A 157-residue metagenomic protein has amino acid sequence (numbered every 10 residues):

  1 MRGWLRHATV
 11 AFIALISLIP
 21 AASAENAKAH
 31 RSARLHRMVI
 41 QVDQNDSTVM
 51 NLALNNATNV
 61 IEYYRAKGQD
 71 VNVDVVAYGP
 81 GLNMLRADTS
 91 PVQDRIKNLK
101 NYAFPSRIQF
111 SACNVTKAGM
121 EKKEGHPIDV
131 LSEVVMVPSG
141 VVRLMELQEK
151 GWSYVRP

Functional and structural regions predicted by a protein language model:
M1-T9: Bacterial N-terminal signal peptides that target proteins for export
R2, P20-A21: A subset of signal/propeptide-processing and intrinsically disordered low-complexity segments in secreted/extracellular
V10-L18: Bacterial N-terminal signal peptides
S23-P157: Secreted/extracellular ectodomain signature
